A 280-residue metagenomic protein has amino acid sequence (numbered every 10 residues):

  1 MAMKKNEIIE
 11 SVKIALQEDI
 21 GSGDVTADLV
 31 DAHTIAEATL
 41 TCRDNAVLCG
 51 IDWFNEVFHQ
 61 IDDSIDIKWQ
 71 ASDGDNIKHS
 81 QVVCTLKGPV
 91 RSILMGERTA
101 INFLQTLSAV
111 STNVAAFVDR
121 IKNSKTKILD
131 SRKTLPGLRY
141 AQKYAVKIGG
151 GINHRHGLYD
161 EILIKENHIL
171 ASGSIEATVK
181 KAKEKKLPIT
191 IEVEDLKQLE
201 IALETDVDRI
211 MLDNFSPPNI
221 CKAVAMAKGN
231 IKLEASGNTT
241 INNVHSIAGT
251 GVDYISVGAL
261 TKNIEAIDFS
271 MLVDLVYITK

Functional and structural regions predicted by a protein language model:
A2-T190, E194-T205, F215, C221-M226 (+3 more regions): Acidic/glycine-rich phosphate/pyrophosphate-binding loops and surrounding catalytic core that coordinate Mg2+
R209, A235-S236, I241: Structured functional modules or segments
S236-G237, I255, L272: Cytosolic regulatory modules rich in charged/polar residues
A259-K280: Short, charged, intrinsically disordered terminal tails
